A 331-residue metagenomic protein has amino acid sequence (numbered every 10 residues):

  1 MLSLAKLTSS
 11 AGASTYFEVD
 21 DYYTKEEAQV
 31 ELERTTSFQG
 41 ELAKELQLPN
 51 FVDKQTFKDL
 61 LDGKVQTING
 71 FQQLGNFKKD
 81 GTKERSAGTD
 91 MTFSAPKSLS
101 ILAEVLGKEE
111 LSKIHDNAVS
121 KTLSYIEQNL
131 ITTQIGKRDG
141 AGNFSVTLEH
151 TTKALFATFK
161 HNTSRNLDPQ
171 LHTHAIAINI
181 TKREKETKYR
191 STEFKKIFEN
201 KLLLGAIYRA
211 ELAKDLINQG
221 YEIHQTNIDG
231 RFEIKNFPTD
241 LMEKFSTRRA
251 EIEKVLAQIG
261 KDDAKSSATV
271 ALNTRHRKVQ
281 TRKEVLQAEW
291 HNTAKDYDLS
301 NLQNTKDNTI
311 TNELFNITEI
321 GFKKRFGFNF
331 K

Functional and structural regions predicted by a protein language model:
M1-F330: Intrinsically disordered, flexible peripheral segments
